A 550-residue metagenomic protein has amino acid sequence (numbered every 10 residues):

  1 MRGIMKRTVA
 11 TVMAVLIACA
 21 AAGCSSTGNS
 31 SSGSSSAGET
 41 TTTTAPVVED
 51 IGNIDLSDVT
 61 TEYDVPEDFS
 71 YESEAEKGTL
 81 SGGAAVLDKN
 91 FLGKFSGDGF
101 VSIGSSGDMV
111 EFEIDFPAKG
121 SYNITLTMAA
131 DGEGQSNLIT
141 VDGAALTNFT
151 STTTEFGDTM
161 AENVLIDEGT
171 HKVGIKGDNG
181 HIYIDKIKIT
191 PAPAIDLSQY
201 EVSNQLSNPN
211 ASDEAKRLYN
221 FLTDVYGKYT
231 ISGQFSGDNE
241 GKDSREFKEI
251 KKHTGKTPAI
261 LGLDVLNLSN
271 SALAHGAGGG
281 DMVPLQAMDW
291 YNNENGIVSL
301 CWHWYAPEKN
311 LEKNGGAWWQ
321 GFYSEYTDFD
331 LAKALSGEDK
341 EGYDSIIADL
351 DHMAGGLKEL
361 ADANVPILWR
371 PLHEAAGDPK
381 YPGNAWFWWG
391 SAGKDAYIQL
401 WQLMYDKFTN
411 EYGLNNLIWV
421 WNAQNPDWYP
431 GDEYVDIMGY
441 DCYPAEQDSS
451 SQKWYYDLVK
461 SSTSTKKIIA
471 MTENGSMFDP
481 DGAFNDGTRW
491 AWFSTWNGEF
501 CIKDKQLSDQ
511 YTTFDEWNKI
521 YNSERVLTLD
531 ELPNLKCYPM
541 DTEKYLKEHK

Functional and structural regions predicted by a protein language model:
A20-G23: C-terminal motif of bacterial Sec signal peptides marking the signal peptidase cleavage site
S25-I54: Short, low-complexity, disordered segments immediately C-terminal to signal peptides in bacterial exported proteins
P46-A215: Extracytoplasmic
I51-V65, T190-L266, S271-G278, P539-K550: N-terminal module-boundary/linker segments of secreted carbohydrate-active enzymes
Q234, R370-L372, W401-P426, K467-S476: Aromatic-lined carbohydrate-recognition surfaces of secreted/lumenal glycan-active proteins
L263, N425-D448, W496: Aromatic- and acid-rich polysaccharide-binding/catalytic face of secreted or lumenal carbohydrate-active enzymes
N270-L273, G279-L403, N410, L414: Substrate-binding cleft of extracellular glycoside hydrolase catalytic domains
K467-K550: Substrate-binding cleft of secreted/luminal carbohydrate-active enzymes
